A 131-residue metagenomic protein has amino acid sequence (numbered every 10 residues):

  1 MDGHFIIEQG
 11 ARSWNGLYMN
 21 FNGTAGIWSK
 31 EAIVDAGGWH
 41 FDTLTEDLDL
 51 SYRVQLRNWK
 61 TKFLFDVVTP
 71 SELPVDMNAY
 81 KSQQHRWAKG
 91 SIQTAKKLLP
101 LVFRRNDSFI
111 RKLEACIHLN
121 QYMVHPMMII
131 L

Functional and structural regions predicted by a protein language model:
M1-L44, M77-C116, N120: Long helical/loop segments within the catalytic core of UDP-sugar-dependent glycosyltransferases, especially the large
F41-D42, S51-P70: Catalytic donor-sugar/metal-binding loop of nucleotide-sugar-dependent glycosyltransferases
P70-L73, M77: AAA+ P-loop ATPase motor domain of ring mechanoenzymes
Q121-L131: Membrane-embedded multi-pass helical conduit in multi-pass membrane proteins, especially envelope-biosynthetic
